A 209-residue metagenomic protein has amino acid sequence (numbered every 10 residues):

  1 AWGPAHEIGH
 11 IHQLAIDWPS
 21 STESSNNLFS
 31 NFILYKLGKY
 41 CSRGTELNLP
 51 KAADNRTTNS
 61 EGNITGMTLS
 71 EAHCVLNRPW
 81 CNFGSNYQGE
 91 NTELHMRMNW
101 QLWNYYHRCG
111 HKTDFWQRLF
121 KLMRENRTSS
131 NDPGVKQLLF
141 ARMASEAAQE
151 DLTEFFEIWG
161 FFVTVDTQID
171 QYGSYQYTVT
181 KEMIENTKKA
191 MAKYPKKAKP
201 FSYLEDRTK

Functional and structural regions predicted by a protein language model:
A1-N104: Catalytic cores of extracellular degradative/oxidative enzymes
A1-P4, L47-T57, D132, F156 (+3 more regions): Intrinsic structural disorder
G38-K39, Q149, G160, M191 (+1 more regions): Glycine-centered secondary-structure boundary/capping sites
T58-N186: Active-site-proximal alpha-helical
I169-K209: Non-catalytic terminal regions of proteins
